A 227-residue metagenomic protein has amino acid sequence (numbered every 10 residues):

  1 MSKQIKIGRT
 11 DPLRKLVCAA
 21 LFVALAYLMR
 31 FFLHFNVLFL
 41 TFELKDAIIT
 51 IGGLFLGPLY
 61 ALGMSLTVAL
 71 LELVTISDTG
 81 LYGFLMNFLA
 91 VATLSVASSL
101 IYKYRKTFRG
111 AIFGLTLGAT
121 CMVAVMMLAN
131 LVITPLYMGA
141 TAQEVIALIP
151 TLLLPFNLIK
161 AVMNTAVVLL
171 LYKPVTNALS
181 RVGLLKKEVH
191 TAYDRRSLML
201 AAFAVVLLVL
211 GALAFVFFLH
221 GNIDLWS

Functional and structural regions predicted by a protein language model:
M1-S227: Loop-helix junctions at membrane interfaces
